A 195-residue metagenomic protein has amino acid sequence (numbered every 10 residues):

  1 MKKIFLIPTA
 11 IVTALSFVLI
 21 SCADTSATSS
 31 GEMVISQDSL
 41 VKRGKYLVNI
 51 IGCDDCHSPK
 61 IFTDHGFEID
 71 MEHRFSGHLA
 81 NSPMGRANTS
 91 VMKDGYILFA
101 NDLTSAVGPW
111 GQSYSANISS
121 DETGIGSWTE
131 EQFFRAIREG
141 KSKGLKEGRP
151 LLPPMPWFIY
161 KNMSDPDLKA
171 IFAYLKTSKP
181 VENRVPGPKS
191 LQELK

Functional and structural regions predicted by a protein language model:
M1-I11: Bacterial N-terminal signal peptides that target proteins for export
V18-S21: C-terminal motif of bacterial Sec signal peptides marking the signal peptidase cleavage site
A23-T25: Bacterial signal peptide processing site
T28-N49, I61-H65, M84-R86: Electrostatic cytochrome c docking/interface patches
G44, I50-K60, F133, I171 (+1 more regions): The canonical Cys-X-X-Cys-His
C56-F62, R138, P156, K176-T177: Detector for the c-type heme attachment site
H73-F134, F158-L168: Electron-transfer interface patches adjacent to heme c in soluble/periplasmic c-type cytochromes and di-/multiheme
R184-G187: Extended, well-folded interaction surfaces typified by the phenylalanyl-tRNA synthetase beta subunit core
